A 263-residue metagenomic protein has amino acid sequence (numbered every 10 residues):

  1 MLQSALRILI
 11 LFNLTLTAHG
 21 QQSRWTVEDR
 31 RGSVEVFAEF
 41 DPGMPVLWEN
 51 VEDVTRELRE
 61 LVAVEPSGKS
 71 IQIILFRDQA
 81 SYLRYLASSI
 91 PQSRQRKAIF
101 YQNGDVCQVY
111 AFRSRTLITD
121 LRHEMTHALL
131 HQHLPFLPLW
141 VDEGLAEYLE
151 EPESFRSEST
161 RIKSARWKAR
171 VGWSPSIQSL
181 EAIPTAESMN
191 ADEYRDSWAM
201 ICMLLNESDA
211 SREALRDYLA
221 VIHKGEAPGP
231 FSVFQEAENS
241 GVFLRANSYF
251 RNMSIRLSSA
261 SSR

Functional and structural regions predicted by a protein language model:
L2-L11: Sec-dependent signal peptide recognition, specifically the positively charged N-region followed immediately by
A5, V62-G68, Y194-W198: Short, surface-exposed loop and linker segments with low hydrophobicity and enrichment for Pro/Ser/Thr
F12-L16: Hydrophobic membrane-targeting signal helices
A18-G20: Boundary at the C-terminal end of the N-terminal hydrophobic targeting segment
Q22-P138, G225-F231: Juxtacatalytic substrate-recognition/specificity segment
S88-F112, H133-R263: Acidic/His/Gly-enriched intrinsically disordered linker/tail segments that often contain short helix/coil "MoRF-like"
